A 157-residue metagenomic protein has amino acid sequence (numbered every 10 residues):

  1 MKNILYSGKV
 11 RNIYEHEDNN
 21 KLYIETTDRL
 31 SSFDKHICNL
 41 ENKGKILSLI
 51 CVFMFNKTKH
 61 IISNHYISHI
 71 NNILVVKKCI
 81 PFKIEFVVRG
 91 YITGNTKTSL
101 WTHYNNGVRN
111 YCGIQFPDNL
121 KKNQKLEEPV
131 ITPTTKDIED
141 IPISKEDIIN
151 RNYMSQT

Functional and structural regions predicted by a protein language model:
M1-D137: Active-site loop/lid in soluble adenylation, ligation, and acyl-transfer enzymes
L126-T157: A short mid-domain helix/strand-loop element embedded in enzyme catalytic domains that forms or borders the active-site
